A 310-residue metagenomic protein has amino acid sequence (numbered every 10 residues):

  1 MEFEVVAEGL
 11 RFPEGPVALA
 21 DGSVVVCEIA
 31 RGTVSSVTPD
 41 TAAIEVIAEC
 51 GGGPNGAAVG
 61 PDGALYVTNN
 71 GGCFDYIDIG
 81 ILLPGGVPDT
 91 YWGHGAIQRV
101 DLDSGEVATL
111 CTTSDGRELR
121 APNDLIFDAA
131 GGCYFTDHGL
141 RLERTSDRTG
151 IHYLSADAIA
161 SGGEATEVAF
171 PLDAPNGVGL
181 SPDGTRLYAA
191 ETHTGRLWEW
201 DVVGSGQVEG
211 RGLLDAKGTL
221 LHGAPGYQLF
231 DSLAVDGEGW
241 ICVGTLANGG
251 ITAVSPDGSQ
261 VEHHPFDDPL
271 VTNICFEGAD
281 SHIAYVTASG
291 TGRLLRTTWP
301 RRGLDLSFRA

Functional and structural regions predicted by a protein language model:
M1-R11, C111, L214-L220, P300 (+1 more regions): A short helix->beta-strand "capping" segment at the edge of beta-propeller domains
A7-D21, C50-L83, Y91-A96, S114-C133 (+5 more regions): Beta-rich, blade/repeat-based domains predominating in secreted/periplasmic proteins but also intracellular
S23-A48: Beta-propeller domains
I29, N70-G72, H138-L140, T192 (+4 more regions): Short loop/turn segments immediately following the C-termini of beta-strands
T33-S35, G95-Q98, T149-H152, R196-W198 (+2 more regions): A short loop-to-beta-strand structural motif that recurs across blades of beta-propeller domains
D157-I159, W200-R211, T298-D305: Short loop/turn segments immediately following beta-strands, especially the blade-tip and inter-blade linker loops
T194-R196, W200-G204, L214-S259: Loop/turn-rich, solvent-exposed surfaces of beta-rich toroidal or solenoidal domains
N273-A310: Blade-level signature of beta-propeller repeat domains, shared across WD40, Kelch, NHL, RCC1 and BNR/Asp-box propellers
